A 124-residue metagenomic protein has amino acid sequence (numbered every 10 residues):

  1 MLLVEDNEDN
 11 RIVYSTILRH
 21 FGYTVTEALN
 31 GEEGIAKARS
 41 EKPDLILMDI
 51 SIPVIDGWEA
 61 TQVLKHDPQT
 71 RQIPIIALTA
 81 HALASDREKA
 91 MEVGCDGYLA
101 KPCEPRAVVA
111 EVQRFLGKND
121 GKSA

Functional and structural regions predicted by a protein language model:
E5: Conserved acidic carboxylate
I12-H20: Charged docking surfaces used in two-component/phosphorelay signaling
G22-L29, K37: Short hydrophobic/Thr-rich beta-strand motif most characteristic of the beta2 strand and flanking loop of CheY-like
E41-L47, I52: Active-site beta3 strand of CheY-like receiver
P53, R71, L83, K101: The feature encodes the CheY-like receiver
C103-V112: C-terminal output helix
